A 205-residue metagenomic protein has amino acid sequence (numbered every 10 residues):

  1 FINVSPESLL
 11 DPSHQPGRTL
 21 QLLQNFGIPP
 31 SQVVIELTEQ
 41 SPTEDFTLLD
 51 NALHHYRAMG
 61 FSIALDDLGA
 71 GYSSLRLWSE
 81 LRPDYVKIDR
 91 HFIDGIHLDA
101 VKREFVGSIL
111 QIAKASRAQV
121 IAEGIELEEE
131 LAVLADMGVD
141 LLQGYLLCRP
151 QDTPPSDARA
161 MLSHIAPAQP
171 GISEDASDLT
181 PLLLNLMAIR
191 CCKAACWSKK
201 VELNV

Functional and structural regions predicted by a protein language model:
F1-P29, S41, H55, L75 (+2 more regions): Bacterial c-di-GMP phosphodiesterase EAL domain
S5-L10, Q32-E44, F61-L186, C192: EAL-family c-di-GMP phosphodiesterase catalytic domain
Q15-Q21, L48-N51, A100-G107: Charged helix-capping and loop-helix junction motifs
L20-Q24, Y56-G60, A64, L81: ATP/nucleotide-binding catalytic cores
S41, T47-G60: A short, hydrophobic/aromatic-rich structural module that often spans a beta strand with its adjoining loop
C191-S198: Low-acidity, Ser/Thr- and Arg-rich intrinsically disordered low-complexity segments
